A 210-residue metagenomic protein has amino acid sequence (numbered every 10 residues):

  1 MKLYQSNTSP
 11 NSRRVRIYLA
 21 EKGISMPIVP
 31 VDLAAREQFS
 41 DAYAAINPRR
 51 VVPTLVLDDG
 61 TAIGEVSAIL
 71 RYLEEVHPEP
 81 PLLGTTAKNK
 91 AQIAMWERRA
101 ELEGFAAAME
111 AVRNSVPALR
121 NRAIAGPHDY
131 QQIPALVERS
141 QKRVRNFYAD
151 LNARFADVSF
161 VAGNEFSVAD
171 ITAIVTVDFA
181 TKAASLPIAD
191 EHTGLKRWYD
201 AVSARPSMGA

Functional and structural regions predicted by a protein language model:
M1-Q131, E138: GST-like domain detector, emphasizing the conserved glutathione-binding G-site in the N-terminal thioredoxin-like
A20, K182, A204: Short polybasic/polar patches that bind polyanions
L70, E74, A94-E97, Y148 (+2 more regions): Non-transmembrane alpha-helical segments in soluble domains of secreted/periplasmic/extracellular proteins
L102-D200: GST-like fold's C-terminal all-alpha helical module
H192, R205-P206: Acidic-histidine catalytic/liganding microenvironments
